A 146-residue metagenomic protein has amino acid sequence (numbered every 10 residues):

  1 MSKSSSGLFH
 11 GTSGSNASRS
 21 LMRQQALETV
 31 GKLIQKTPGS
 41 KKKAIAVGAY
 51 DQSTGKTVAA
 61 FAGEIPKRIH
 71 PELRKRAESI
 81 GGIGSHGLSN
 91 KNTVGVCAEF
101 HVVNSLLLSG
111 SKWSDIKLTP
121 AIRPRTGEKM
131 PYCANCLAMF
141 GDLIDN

Functional and structural regions predicted by a protein language model:
S2-N146: Zinc-dependent deaminase catalytic domain
